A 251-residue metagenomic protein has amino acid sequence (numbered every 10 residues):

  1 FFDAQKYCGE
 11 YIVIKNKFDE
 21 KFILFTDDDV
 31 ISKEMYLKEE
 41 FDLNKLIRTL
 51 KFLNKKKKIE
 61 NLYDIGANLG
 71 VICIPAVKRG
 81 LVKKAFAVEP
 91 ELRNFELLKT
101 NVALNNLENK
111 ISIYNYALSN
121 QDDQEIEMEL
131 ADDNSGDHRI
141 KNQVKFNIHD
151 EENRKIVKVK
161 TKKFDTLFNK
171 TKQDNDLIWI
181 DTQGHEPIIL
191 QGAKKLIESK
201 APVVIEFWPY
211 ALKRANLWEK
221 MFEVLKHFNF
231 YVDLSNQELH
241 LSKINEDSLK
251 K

Functional and structural regions predicted by a protein language model:
F1-N101, N106, D150-N153, F168-Q173 (+1 more regions): S-adenosyl-L-methionine
Q5-Y11, D122-Q124, K226-F228: A short, compositionally biased
T49, A76, L98, I111 (+2 more regions): Hydrophobic packing residues within well-ordered alpha-helices of enzyme cores
E60, V82-A87, T166-K251: Conserved acidic-Pro-Pro-aromatic motif
A67-L69, L92, L118-N120, T182-G184 (+1 more regions): Short, glycine/acidic-enriched loop or turn micro-motifs at the edges of active sites
V71-I74, E96, D123, P187-Q191: Short N-terminal helix/helix-N-cap motif within the alpha/beta-hydrolase-1
R93, E152-V159, I205-R214: Acceptor-substrate binding/catalytic loop of class I
K99-K163: S-adenosyl-L-methionine
